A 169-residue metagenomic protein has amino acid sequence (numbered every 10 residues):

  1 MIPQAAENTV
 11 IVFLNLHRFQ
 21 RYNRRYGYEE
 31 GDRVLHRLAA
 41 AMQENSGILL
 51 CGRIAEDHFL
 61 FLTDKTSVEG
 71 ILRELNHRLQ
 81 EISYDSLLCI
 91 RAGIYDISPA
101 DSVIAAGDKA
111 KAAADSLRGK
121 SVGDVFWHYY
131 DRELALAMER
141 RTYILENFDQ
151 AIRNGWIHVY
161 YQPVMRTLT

Functional and structural regions predicted by a protein language model:
I2-V10, H17-Q43, G52-F61, E69 (+1 more regions): Conserved long alpha-helical elements within nucleotide-processing catalytic cores of c-di-GMP signaling and class III
F13, A92-D96, Y161: Sensory input modules used in signal transduction, predominantly PAS/LOV/GAF but also related non-catalytic regulatory
A39-Q43, S67-L88, K109-K111: Alpha-helical scaffold within the catalytic cores of cyclic-nucleotide enzymes
G47-C51, Y160-Y161: A short linear hydrophobic-aromatic micro-motif
C51, E74, R91-V122, H128-Y143 (+1 more regions): Cyclic nucleotide signaling catalytic output domains
L60-D64, Y95: Short hydrophobic/aromatic beta-strand micro-patches that form the beta-sheet surface supporting nucleotide- or nucleic
S86-R91, I157: PAS and PAS-like sensory/regulatory domains
R140-T169: Active-site core of bacterial EAL-family cyclic-dinucleotide phosphodiesterase domains
